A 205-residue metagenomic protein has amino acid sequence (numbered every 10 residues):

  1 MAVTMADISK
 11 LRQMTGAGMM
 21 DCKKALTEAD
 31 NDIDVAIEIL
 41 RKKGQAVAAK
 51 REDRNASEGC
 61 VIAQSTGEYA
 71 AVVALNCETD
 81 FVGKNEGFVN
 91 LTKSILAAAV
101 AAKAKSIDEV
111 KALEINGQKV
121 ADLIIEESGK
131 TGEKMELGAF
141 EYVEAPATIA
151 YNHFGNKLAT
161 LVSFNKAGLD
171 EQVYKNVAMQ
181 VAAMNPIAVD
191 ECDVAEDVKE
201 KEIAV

Functional and structural regions predicted by a protein language model:
A2-V205: N-terminal assembly/interaction segments in proteins that build large macromolecular machines
